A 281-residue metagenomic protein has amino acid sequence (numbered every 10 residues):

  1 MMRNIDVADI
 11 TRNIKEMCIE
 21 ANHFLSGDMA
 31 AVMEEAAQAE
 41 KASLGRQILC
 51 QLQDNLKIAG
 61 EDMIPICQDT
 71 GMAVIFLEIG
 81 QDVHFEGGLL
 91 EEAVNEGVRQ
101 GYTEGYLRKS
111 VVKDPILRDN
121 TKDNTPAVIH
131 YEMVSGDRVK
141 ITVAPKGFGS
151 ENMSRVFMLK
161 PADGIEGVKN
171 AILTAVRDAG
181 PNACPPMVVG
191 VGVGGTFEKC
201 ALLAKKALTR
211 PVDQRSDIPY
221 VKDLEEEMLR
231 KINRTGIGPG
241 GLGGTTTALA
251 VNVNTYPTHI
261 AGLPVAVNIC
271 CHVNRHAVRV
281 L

Functional and structural regions predicted by a protein language model:
M1-V191, T196-L281: Non-transmembrane, aqueous-exposed alpha-helical and coiled segments at domain scale
